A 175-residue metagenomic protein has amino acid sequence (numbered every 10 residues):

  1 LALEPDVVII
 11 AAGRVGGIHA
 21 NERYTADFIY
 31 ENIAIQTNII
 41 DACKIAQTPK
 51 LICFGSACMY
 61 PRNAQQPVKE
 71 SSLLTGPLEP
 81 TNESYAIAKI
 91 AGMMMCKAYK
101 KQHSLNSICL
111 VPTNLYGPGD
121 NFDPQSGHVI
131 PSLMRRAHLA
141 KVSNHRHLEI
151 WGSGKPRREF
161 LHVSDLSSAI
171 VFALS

Functional and structural regions predicted by a protein language model:
L1-N32, I45: NAD(P)H-binding glycine-rich loop region in Rossmannoid oxidoreductase-like domains and their noncatalytic homologs
V7, I35, K50, L74 (+2 more regions): Conserved cofactor-binding/catalytic machinery of classical short-chain dehydrogenase/reductase
I10, T37-N82, I108: Conserved Rossmann-fold NAD(P)-dependent oxidoreductase catalytic core, especially the SDR/UDP-sugar
G17-I18, C53-V68, S84-I90, K101-Q102 (+1 more regions): Conserved catalytic-site region of short-chain dehydrogenase/reductase
I35, I39-C43, M95-C96, A169 (+1 more regions): Hydrophobic positions on the long internal alpha-helix of Rossmann-like NAD(P)-dependent oxidoreductase domains
N38, R62, P80-T113, S132-S143: Active-site Tyr-X1-5-Lys
T81-Y85, T113-H128, G152-S164: Glycine-rich "substrate-gating" loop/helix at the edge of Rossmann-like oxidoreductase active sites
K101, L115, I130-L148, R158-S175: Alpha-helical substrate-binding/gating segment
